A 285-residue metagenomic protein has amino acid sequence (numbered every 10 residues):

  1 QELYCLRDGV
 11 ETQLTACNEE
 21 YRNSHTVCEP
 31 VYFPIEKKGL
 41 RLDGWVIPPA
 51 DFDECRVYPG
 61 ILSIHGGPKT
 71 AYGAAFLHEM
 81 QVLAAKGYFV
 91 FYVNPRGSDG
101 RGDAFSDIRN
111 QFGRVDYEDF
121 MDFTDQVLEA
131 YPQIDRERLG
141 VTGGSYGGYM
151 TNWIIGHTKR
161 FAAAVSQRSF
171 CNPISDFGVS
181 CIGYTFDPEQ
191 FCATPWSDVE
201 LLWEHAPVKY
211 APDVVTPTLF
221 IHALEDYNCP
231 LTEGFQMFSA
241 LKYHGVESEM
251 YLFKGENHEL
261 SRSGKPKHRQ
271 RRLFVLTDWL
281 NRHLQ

Functional and structural regions predicted by a protein language model:
Q1-Y4: Structural motif
R7-G9: Short loop/turn segments that connect beta-strands within beta-propeller blades
T15-E137, T142-G144, G178-V179, T185: Cap/lid segment of the alpha/beta-hydrolase catalytic domain
P95-Q285: Active-site-proximal cap/loop segments of hydrolase catalytic domains
